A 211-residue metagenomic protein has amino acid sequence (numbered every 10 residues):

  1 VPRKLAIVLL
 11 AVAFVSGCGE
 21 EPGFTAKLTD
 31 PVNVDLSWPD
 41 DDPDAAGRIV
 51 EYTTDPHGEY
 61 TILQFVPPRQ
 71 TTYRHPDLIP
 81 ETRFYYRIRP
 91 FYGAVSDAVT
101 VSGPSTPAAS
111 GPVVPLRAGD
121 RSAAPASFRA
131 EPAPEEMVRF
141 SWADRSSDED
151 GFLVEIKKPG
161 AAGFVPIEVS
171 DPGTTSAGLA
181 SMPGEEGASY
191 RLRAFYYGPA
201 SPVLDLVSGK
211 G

Functional and structural regions predicted by a protein language model:
V1-K4: Positively charged n-region of N-terminal signal peptides that target proteins for export
A6-S16: Bacterial N-terminal signal peptides
C18-D44, P80, V95-D148, G184 (+1 more regions): Pro/Thr/Ser/Gly-rich low-complexity, intrinsically disordered linker/stalk tracts
W38, V50, H75, Y86-I88 (+5 more regions): An aromatic-rich alpha-helical recognition segment common to small helix-rich domains
P43-I62, S147-I167: Extracellular low-complexity, O-glycosylation-prone stalks/linkers
F65, V169-S170: Short loop/turn motifs that cap or connect beta-strands within the blades of beta-propeller-type repeat domains
R69-R74, G173-G178: Short S/T/G- and acidic-enriched coil/turn segments that sit immediately N-terminal to beta-strands in beta-sandwich
H75-V95, L179-A200: Beta-strand-rich modules
